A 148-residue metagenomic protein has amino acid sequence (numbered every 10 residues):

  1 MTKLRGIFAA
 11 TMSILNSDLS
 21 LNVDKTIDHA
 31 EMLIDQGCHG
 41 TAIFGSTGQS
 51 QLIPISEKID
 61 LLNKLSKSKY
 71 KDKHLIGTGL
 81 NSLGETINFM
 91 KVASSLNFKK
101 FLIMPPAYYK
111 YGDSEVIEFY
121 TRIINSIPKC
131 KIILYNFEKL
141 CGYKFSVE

Functional and structural regions predicted by a protein language model:
T2-K144: Active-site beta->alpha loop and helix N-cap motifs at the rims of alpha/beta catalytic domains
S146-E148: Short, intrinsically disordered, charge-balanced linker/junction segments flanking boundaries in proteins
